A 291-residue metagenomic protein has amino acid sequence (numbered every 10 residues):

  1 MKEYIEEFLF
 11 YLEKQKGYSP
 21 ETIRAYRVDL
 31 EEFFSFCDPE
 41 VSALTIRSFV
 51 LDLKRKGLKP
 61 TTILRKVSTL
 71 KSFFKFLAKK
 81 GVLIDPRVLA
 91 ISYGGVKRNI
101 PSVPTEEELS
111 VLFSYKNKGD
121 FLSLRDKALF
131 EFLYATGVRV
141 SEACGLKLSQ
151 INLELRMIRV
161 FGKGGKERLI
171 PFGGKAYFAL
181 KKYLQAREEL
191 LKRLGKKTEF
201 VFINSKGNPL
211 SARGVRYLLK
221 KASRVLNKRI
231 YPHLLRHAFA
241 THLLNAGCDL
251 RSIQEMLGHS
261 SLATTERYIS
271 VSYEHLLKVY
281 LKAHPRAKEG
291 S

Functional and structural regions predicted by a protein language model:
M1-S291: Conserved catalytic core of the tyrosine transesterase superfamily
